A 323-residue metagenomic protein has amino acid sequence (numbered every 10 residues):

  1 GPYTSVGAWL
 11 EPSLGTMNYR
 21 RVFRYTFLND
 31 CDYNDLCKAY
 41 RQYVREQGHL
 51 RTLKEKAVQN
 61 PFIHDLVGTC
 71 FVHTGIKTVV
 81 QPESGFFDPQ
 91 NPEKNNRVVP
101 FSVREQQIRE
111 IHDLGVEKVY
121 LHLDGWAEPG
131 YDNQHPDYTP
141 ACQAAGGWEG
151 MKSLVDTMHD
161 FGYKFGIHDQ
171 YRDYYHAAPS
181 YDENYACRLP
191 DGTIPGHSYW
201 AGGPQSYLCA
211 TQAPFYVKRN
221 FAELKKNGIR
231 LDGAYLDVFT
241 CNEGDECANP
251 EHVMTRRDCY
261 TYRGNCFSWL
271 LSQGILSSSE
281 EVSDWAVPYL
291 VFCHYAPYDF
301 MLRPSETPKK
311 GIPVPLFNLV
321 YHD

Functional and structural regions predicted by a protein language model:
G1-L121, W126, C142-A145, F161-K164: Carbohydrate-recognition beta-sandwich/jelly-roll modules in extracellular/periplasmic carbohydrate-active proteins
K118-D323: Aromatic- and carboxylate-enriched substrate-binding clefts and catalytic-loop regions of carbohydrate-active enzymes
